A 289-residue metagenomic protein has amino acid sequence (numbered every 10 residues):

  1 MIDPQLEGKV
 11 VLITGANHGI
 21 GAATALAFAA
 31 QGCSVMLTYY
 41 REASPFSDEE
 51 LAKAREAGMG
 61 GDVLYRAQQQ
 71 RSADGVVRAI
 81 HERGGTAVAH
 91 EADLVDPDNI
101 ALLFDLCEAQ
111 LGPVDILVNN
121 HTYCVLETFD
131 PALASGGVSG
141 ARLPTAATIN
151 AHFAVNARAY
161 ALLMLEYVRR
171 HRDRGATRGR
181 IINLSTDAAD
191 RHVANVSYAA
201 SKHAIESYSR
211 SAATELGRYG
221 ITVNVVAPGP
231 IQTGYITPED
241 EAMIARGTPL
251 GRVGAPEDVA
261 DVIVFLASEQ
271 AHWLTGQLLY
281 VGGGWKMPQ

Functional and structural regions predicted by a protein language model:
M1-L111, Y123-T148: Short-chain dehydrogenase/reductase
I2, A242-R252, V264, T275-Q289: Short C-terminal tail/terminal secondary-structure segment of NAD(P)H-dependent dehydrogenase/reductase domains
L26, R169, T214-E215, H272: Alpha-helical segment proximal to the catalytic Tyr-Lys
S47-A54, P131-G137, S197, R218 (+3 more regions): A glycine/serine/threonine-rich, flexible loop-to-helix segment that serves as the NAD(P) cofactor-binding "lid"
T122-D130, S135-T148, H152, A161 (+4 more regions): Catalytic loop of short-chain dehydrogenase/reductase
G217, T222, L274-G276: Short, small/polar-rich loop/turn modules that mediate ligand/substrate recognition or access, typified
T248-V259, Q270: A conserved structural motif in NAD(P)-dependent oxidoreductases
